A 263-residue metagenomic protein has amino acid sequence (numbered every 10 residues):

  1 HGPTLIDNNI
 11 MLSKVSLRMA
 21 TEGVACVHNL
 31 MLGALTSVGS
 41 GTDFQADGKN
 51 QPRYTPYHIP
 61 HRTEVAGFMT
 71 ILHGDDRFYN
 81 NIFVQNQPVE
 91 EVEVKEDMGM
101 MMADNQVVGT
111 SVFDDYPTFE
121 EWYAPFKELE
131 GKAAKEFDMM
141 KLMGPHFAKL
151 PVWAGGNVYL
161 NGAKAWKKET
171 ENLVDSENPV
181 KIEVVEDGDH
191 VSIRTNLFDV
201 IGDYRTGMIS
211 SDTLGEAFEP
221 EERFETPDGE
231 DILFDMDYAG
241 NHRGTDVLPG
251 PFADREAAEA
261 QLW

Functional and structural regions predicted by a protein language model:
H1, E171, D228-G229, G240 (+1 more regions): Glycine-centered flexibility motif
H1-G207, D212: Glycine- and acidic/polar-rich repeat regions and solenoidal domains
I59, N178, T226, L248-G250: Intrinsic-disorder/low-complexity coil detector
N81, N157, D235-D237, L248: Acidic side chains
V107, F113-Y116, D228, D246 (+1 more regions): Generic detection of intrinsically disordered/low-complexity segments and helix-coil linkers/edges
R205-T245: Active-site and glycan-interaction determinants of carbohydrate-active enzymes
T245-W263: Short, surface-exposed, low-complexity cationic segments
